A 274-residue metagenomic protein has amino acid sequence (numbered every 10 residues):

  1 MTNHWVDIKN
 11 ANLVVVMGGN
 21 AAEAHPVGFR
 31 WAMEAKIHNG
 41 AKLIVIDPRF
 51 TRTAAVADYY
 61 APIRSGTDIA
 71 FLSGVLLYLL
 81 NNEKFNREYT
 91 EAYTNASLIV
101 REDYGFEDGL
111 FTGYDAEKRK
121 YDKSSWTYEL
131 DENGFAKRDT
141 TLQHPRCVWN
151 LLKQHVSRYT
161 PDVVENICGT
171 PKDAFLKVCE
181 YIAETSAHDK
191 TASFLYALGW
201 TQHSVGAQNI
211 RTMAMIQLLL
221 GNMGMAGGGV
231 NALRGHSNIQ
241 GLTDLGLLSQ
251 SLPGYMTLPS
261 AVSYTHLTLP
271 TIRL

Functional and structural regions predicted by a protein language model:
M1-V14: Glycine-rich oxoanion-binding loops at beta->alpha junctions
A21-R30: Glycine/threonine-rich flexible loop motifs
A35-K42: A short helix->loop->beta-strand "cap" motif at the edges of active sites that frequently abuts
I44-I46, P62: Hydrophobic or amphipathic alpha-helical targeting/insertion segments
T51-A55, Y59-H188: Long, well-ordered, tryptophan-enriched scaffold segments
T191, L195-Y196, W200-A261: Glycine-rich, aromatic-lined ligand/substrate-binding cores of catalytic and carbohydrate-binding domains
Y264-T271: Conserved small/polar residues in nucleotide/adenosyl-binding loops
